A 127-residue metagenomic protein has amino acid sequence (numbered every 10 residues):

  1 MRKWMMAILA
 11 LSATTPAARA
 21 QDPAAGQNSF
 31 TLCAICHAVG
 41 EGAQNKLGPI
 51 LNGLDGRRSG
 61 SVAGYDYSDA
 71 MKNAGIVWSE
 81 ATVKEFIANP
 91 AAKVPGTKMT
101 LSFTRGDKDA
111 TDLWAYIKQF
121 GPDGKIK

Functional and structural regions predicted by a protein language model:
W4-T14: Sec-dependent N-terminal signal peptides
A10, L32, R57, N89 (+1 more regions): Residues within well-ordered alpha-helical secondary structure of globular protein domains
T14-F30, E41: Electrostatic cytochrome c docking/interface patches
Q21, T31, G75-W78, K108: Residue-level signal for the nucleotide or nucleotide-sugar donor/cofactor binding architecture
Q27, E41-E80, T100-F103: Gly/Gly-Pro-rich "capping" loops immediately C-terminal to redox-active cysteine motifs in periplasmic/lumenal
T31-V39, L113: The canonical Cys-X-X-Cys-His
S79-K127: C-terminal capping alpha-helices of c-type cytochrome domains
